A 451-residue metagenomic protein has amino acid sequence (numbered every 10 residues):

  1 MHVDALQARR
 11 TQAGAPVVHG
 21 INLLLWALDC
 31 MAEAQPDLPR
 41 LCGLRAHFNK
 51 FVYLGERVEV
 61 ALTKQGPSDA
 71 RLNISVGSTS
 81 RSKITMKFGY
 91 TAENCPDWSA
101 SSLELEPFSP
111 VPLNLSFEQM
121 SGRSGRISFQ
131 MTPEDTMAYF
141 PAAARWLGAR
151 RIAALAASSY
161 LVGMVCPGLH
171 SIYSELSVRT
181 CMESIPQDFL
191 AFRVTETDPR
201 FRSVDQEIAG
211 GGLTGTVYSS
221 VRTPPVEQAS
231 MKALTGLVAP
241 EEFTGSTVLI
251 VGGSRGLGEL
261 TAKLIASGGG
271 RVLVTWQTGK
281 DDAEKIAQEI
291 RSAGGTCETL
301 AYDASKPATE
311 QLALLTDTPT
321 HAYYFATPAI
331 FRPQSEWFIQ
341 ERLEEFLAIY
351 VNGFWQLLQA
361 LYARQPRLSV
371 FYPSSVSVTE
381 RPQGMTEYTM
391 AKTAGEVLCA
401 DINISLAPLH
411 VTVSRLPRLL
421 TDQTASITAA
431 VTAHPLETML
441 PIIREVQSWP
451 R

Functional and structural regions predicted by a protein language model:
M1-V18, N94-A149: Catalytic strand-loop segment that frames the active site of acyl-thioester-processing enzymes
G43, H47-S116, R179-V248: HotDog/MaoC-like acyl-thioester-processing domains
T223, H410-R451: C-terminal helical subdomain
L234-A239, T327-I404, R415-D422, T428: Catalytic loop of short-chain dehydrogenase/reductase
G252-S254, T386: NAD(P)H cofactor-binding loop motif with strongest signal on the N-terminal glycine-rich segment
S254-R255, T278: Conserved glycine-rich cofactor-binding loop
G269-K285: Conserved glycine-rich Rossmann-like NAD(P)H-binding loop of the short-chain dehydrogenase/reductase
I290-P307: Rossmann-fold cofactor-recognition segment
